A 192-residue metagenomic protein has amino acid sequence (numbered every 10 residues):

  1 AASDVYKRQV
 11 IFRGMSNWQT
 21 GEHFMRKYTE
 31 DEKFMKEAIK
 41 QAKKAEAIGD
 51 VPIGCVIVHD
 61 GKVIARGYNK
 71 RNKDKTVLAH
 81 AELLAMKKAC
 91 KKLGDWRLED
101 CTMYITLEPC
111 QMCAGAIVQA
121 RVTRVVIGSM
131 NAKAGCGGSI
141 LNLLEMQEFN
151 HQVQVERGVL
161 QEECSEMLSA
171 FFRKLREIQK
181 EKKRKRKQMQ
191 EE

Functional and structural regions predicted by a protein language model:
A1-Y6: Short, small-residue-biased leader/transition segments that mark boundaries at the very start of proteins
Q19-I48, M112-E192: Zinc-dependent deaminase
I53-G61: Short beta-strand scaffold segments in enzyme catalytic cores
K73-L83: A short, polar/charged loop-to-alpha-helix boundary motif
L78-A79, K87-A120, R124: Helix-adjacent hinge/juxtasegments
